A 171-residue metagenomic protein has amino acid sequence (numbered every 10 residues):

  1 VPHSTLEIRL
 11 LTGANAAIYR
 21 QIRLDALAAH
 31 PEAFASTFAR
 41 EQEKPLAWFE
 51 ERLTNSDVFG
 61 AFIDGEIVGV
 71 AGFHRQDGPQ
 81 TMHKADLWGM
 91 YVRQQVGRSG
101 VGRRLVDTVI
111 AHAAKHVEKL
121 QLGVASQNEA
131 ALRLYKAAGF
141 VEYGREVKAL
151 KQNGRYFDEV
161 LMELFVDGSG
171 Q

Functional and structural regions predicted by a protein language model:
P2-T5, R9-G13, R155-Q171: Terminal substrate-recognition subdomain of acyl/acetyltransferases
L10-Q95, V106-T108, H112, F165-G170: Acetyl-CoA-dependent GNAT
E66-G69, A130, Y156: Glycine-rich acetyl-CoA-binding "A-motif" of GNAT/NAT acetyltransferases
Q80, G89-D107, A125-R133, A137-A138: Conserved glycine-rich acetyl-CoA-binding loop
A113-G123: Conserved GNAT acetyl-CoA-binding A-motif
Q121-A125, K136, V141-F157: Conserved catalytic-core motifs of GNAT/GCN5-like acyltransferases
